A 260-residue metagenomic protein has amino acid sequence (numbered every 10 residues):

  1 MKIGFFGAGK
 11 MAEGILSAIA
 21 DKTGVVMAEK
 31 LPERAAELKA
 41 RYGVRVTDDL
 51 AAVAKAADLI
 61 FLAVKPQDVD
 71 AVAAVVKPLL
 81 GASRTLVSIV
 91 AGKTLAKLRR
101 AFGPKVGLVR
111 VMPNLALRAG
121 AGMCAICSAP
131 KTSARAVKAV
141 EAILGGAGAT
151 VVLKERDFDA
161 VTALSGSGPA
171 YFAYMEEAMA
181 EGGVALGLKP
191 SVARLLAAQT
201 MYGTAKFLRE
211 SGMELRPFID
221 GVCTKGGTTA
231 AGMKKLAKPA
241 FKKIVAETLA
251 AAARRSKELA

Functional and structural regions predicted by a protein language model:
M1-K55, L59, A121, V184-L186: NAD(P)+-binding Rossmann beta1-loop-alpha1 motif at the extreme N-terminus of oxidoreductases
L16, Y42, L50-K55, L59-I126: Rossmann-like NAD(P)(H) cofactor-binding subdomain of soluble oxidoreductases
A35, V53, V69, K189-L196 (+1 more regions): Small-residue helix-packing motif on alpha-helices
K97-G107, M123-A160, Y171-E210, R255: Internal alpha-helical scaffold of NAD(P)-dependent oxidoreductase catalytic cores
V109, F158-A163, L215-D220: Short pre-catalytic strand/loop immediately N-terminal to key active-site residues, enriched for Gly-Thr
M112-L117, T162-F172: Glycine/serine-rich anion-binding loops at beta->alpha junctions that coordinate negatively charged ligand groups
A198-A260: NAD(P)-dependent Rossmann-like dehydrogenase/reductase catalytic/cofactor-binding core
